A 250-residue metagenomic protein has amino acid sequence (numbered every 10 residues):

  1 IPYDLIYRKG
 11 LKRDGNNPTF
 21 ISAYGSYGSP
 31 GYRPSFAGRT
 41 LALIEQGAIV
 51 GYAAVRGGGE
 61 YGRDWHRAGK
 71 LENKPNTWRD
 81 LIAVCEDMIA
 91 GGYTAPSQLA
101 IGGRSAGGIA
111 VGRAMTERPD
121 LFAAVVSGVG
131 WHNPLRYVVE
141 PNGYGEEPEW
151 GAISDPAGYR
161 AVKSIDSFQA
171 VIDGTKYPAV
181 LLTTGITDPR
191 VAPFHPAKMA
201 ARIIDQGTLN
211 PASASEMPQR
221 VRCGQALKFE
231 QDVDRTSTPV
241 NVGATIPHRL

Functional and structural regions predicted by a protein language model:
Y3, I21, G28, G47-I49 (+1 more regions): Hydrophobic helix-coil surface modules that form long, contiguous segments used for peptide/substrate interaction
D4-Y7, R13-S26: Short beta-strand element of the alpha/beta-hydrolase
G15-N16, Q46, A95, K176: Residue-level preference for short coil/turn positions at secondary-structure junctions
N17, A48, L121-A123: Short beta-strand segments enriched for Tyr within beta-sheet-rich domains, predominantly fibronectin type III
S22-G25, A42, Y52, L182: Structural cue for short, hydrophobic secondary-structure segments
P30-P34, V191: Short N-terminal helix/helix-N-cap motif within the alpha/beta-hydrolase-1
R33-A54: Short amphipathic alpha-helix adjacent to the substrate-entry channel of hydrolases
Y52-L250: Active-site-proximal cap/loop segments of hydrolase catalytic domains
